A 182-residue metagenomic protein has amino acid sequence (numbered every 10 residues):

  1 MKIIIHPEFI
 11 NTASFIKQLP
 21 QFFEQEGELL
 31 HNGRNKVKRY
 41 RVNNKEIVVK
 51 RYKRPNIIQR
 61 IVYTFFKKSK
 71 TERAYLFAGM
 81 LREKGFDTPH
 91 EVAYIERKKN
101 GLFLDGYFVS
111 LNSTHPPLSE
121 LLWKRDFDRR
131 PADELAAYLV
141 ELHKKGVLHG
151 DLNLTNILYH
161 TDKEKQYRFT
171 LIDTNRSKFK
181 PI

Functional and structural regions predicted by a protein language model:
M1-H31, N43-N44, E164-F169: Regulatory N- and C-terminal appendages and interdomain linkers associated with kinase/kinase-like NTP transferase
K17-P116, V140, K144: Conserved ATP-binding subdomain of kinase catalytic cores across diverse folds
V49, G150, I172: Active-site flanking residues adjacent to catalytic metal/cofactor-binding acidic residues
T71, M80, K84-F86, E120-T155: Conserved kinase catalytic-core helix
H90-Y94, L148-T161: A short glycine-rich, hydrophobically flanked beta-strand micro-motif that places a catalytic Asp/Glu for divalent metal
S113-R125, K180: Short, basic, helix/turn surface patches
T155-I182: Catalytic activation segment of kinase domains across protein kinase-like and atypical kinase folds
